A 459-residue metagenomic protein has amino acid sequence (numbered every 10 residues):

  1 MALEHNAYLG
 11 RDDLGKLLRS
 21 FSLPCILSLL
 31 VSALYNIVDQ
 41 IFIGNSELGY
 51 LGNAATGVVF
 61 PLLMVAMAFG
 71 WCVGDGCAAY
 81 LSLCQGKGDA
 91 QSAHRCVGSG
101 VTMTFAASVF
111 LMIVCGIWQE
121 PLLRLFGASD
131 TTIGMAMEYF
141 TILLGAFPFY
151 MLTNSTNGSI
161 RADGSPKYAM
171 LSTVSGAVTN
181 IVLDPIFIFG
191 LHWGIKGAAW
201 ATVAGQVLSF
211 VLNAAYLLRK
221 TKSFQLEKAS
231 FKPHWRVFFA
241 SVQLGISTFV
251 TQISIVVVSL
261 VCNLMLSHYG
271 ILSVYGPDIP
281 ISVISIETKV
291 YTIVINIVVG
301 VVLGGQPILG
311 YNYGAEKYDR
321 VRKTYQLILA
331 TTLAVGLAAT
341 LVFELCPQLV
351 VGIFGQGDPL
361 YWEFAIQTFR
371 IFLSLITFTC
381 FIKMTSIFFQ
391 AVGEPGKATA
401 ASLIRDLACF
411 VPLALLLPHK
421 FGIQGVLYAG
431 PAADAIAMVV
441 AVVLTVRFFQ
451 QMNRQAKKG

Functional and structural regions predicted by a protein language model:
M1-S22, L81-A146, G190-I246, L309-L375 (+1 more regions): Short alpha-helical transmembrane segments in multi-pass integral membrane proteins
G15-L34, V38, L62-F69, G145 (+5 more regions): Residue-level signal for short hydrophobic patches within transmembrane helices of multi-pass membrane transporters
S20-D39, I142, T153, G176 (+3 more regions): Transmembrane helical elements of multi-pass membrane transporters/channels
C25, L29, I41, A79 (+15 more regions): Transmembrane alpha-helix boundary and packing residues in multipass membrane permease domains and related
L30, L34-N53, L123-D130, I186-W193 (+4 more regions): Helix-terminus/linker motif at the lipid-water interface of multi-pass membrane proteins
I43-M64, T131-M135, I195-K196, V237-L244 (+4 more regions): Interfacial/gating helices of multi-pass transporter permease domains
N53-I113, Y150-A169, N263, I281-L341 (+2 more regions): Small-residue-rich hydrophobic transmembrane alpha-helices
G74, A78, I142-R161, A169-A177 (+5 more regions): Short runs within selected transmembrane alpha-helices of multi-pass transporters and secretion channels
